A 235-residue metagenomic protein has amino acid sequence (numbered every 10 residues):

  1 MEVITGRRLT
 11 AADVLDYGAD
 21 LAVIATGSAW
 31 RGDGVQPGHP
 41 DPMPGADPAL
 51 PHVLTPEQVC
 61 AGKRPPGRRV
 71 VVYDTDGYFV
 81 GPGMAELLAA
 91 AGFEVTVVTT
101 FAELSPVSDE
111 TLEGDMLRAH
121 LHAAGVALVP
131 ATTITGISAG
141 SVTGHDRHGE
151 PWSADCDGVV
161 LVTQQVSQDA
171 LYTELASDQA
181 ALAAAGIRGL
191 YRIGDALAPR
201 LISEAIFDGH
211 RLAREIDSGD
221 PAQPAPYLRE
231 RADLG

Functional and structural regions predicted by a protein language model:
M1-R31, Q58, P66, A90-Q179 (+1 more regions): A Rossmann-like FAD-binding core segment of flavoenzymes
R31-A91, A176-L201: Glycine-rich dinucleotide-binding loop and its adjacent helix/turn
P37-G38, E110, E174, P224: Residue-level detector of alpha-helical recognition elements and their boundaries
H39, I137, A176, I206-F207 (+1 more regions): Generic secondary-structure boundary signal with a strong preference for alpha-helix termini
D74-M84, E103-D109, G114, I187 (+1 more regions): A conserved FAD-binding loop/helix module that cradles the flavin
